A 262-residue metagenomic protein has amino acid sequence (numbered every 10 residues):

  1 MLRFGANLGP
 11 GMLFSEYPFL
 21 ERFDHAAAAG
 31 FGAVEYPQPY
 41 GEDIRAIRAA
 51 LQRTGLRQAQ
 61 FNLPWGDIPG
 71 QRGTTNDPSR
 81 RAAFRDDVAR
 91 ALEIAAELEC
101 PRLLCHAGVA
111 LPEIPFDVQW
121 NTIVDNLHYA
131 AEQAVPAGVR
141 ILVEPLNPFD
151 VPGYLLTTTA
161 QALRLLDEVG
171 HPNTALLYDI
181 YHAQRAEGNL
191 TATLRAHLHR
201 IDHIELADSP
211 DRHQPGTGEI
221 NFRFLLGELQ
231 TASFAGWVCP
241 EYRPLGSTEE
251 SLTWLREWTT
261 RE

Functional and structural regions predicted by a protein language model:
M1-G11, Q60-T75, A107-L111, L146: N-terminal small/glycine-rich loop or linker at the start of catalytic domains across soluble metabolic enzymes
M1-G30, Y40, E99-P101, L156-Y178 (+1 more regions): Histidine-acidic metal/acid-base catalytic patches
D24, R48-A49, E93, E132 (+2 more regions): Alpha-helical segments flanking ligand/cofactor-binding loops in enzyme cores
A27, Q52, A96, A131 (+2 more regions): Anion (oxyanion) recognition and catalysis
E35, A59-N62, L104, L142 (+2 more regions): Conserved beta-strand positions in the central sheet of alpha/beta enzyme cores
E35-T54, N62, A107-P115, D150 (+1 more regions): Glycine-rich, proline-tolerant flexible connector loops at the mouths of alpha/beta enzymes
D43, I68, P112, E144 (+3 more regions): Generic structural signal for helix capping and beta-alpha/helix-loop junctions
T74-A175: Active-site acidic/histidine proton-transfer and metal-coordination neighborhood in alpha/beta enzyme cores
